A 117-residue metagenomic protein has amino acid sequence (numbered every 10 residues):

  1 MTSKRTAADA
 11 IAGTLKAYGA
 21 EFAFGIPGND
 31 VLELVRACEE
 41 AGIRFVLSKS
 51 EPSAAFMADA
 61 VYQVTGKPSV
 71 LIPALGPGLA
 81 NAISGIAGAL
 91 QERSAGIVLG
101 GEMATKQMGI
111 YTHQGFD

Functional and structural regions predicted by a protein language model:
M1-D117: N-terminal alpha/beta PP-like core and its mobile active-site loop of ThDP/TPP-dependent enzymes
